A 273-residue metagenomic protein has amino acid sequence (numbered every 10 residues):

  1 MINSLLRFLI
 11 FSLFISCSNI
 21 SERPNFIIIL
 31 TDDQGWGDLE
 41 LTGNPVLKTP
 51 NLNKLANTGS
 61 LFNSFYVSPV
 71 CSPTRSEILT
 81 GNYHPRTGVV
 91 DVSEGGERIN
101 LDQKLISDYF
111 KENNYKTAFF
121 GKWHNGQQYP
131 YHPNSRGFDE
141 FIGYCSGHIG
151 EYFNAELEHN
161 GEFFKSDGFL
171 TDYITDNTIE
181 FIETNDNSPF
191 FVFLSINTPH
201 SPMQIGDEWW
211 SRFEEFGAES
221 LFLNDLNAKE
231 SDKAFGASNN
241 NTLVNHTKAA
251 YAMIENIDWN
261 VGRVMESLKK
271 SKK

Functional and structural regions predicted by a protein language model:
I2-F11: Sec-dependent signal peptide recognition, specifically the positively charged N-region followed immediately by
L13-R23: Bacterial Sec-dependent signal peptides at the C-terminal "C-region" and cleavage site
S21-D32: Short N-terminal segments immediately surrounding and downstream of signal-peptide cleavage
I28-I29, G37-A118, Q128, R136 (+2 more regions): Active-site segment of extracytoplasmic enzymes that catalyze sulfate/phosphate-ester chemistry
T31-L47, V67-V70, Y129-P130, C145-K273: Active-site-proximal cap/lid insertion segments
Q34-G35, Y83-H84, W123-H124, N197: Catalytic metal-binding/acid-base residues of hydrolase active sites
A118-F120, I142, V192-L194: Hydrophobic/aromatic beta-strand patches that form the interior of the parallel beta-sheet core in alpha/beta enzyme
